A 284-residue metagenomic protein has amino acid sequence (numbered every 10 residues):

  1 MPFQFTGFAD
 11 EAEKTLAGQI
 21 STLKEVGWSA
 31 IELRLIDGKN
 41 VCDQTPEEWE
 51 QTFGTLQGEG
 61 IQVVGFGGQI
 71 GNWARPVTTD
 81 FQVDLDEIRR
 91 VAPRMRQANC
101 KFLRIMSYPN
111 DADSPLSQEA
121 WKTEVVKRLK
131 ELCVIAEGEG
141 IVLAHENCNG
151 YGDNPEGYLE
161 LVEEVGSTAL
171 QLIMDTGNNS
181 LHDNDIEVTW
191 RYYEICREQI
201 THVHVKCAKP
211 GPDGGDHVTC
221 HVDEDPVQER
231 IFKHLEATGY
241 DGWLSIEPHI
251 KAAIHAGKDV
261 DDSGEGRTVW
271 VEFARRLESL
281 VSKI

Functional and structural regions predicted by a protein language model:
M1-A9, E13-S29, F53, L85 (+2 more regions): Histidine-acidic metal/acid-base catalytic patches
M1-T6, V64-R75, S107-A112: N-terminal small/glycine-rich loop or linker at the start of catalytic domains across soluble metabolic enzymes
F8-D10, R34-I36, G68-Q69: Acidic/polar N-terminal loop/beta-strand segments that form early-domain functional surfaces
E13-S21, G58, A74-L172, L181 (+1 more regions): Active-site acidic/histidine proton-transfer and metal-coordination neighborhood in alpha/beta enzyme cores
E32-L33, V64-G68, K101-Y108, L143-N147 (+1 more regions): Short beta-strand segments at enzyme active-site cores
E32-Q57, Y108-D113, S117: Glycine-rich, proline-tolerant flexible connector loops at the mouths of alpha/beta enzymes
D37-K39, I70-A74, P109-D111, Y151 (+3 more regions): Feature marks short, surface-exposed loop/turn motifs that line or immediately flank catalytic pockets and channel
E48-G58, V125-I135, I195, R230-H234: Catalytic-core regions built around general acid/base machinery
